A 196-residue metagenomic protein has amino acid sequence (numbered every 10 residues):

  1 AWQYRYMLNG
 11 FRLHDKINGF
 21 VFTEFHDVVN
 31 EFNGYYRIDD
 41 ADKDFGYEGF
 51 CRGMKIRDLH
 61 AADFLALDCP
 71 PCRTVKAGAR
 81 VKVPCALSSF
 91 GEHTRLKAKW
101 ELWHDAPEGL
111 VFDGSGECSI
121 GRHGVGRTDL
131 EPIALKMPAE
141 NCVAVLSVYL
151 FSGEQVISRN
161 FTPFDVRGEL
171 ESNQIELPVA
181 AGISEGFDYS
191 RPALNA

Functional and structural regions predicted by a protein language model:
A1-V111: Substrate-binding clefts and catalytic carboxylate motifs of secreted carbohydrate-active enzymes
K82-P84, K97-E101, P132-A134, V145-S147 (+1 more regions): Beta-strand secondary-structure signal
S89, L102-A106, I120, M137 (+1 more regions): Beta-strand elements of well-folded, non-transmembrane domains
G109-A139: Intrinsically disordered, low-complexity Pro/Gly/Ser/Thr-rich segments with frequent PxxP/GP/PP motifs and embedded
F112-G114, V156-F161: Extracellular and select intracellular beta-sandwich modules with Ser/Thr-enriched, small-residue motifs on
N141-G153: Short, aromatic- and glycine-rich surface loops/edge beta-strands on solvent-exposed regions
T162-G186: Low-complexity, Pro/Ser/Thr- and charge-rich linker/hinge segments at domain boundaries
N195-A196: Short alpha-beta junction capping motif
